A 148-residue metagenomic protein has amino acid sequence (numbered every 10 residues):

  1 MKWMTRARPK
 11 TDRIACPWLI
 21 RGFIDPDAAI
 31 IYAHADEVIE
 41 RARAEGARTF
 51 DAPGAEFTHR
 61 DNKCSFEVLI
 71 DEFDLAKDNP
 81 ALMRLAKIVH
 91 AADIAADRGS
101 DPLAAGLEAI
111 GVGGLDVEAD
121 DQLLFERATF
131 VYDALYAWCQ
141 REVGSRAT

Functional and structural regions predicted by a protein language model:
M1-R8, W18-T148: Extended, well-folded catalytic/binding cores that form a central cleft or groove in large enzyme and scaffold domains
